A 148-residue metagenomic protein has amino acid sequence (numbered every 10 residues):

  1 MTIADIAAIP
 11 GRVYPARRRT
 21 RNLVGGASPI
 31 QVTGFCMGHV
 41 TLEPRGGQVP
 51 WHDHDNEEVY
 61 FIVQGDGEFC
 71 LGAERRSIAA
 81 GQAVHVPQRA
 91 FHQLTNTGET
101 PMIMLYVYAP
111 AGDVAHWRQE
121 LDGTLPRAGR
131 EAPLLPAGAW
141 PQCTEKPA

Functional and structural regions predicted by a protein language model:
M1-F35, P50, H116-A148: A short, N-terminal "cap"/entry segment at the start of jelly-roll beta-barrel domains of the cupin/DSBH fold
G34, H39-P44, D53-F69, V107-A109: Short, conserved beta-strand element in jelly-roll/cupin
G46, V59, D66-E68, R75 (+2 more regions): Structural motif
V49-W51, F69-C70, V86, H92-G98: Short beta-strand His + acidic residue motifs that chelate non-heme Fe in jelly-roll/DSBH and cupin folds
A73-Q88: Short acidic-glycine-tyrosine-enriched beta hairpin
R89-A90, A109: Short, surface-exposed secondary-structure boundary micro-motifs
